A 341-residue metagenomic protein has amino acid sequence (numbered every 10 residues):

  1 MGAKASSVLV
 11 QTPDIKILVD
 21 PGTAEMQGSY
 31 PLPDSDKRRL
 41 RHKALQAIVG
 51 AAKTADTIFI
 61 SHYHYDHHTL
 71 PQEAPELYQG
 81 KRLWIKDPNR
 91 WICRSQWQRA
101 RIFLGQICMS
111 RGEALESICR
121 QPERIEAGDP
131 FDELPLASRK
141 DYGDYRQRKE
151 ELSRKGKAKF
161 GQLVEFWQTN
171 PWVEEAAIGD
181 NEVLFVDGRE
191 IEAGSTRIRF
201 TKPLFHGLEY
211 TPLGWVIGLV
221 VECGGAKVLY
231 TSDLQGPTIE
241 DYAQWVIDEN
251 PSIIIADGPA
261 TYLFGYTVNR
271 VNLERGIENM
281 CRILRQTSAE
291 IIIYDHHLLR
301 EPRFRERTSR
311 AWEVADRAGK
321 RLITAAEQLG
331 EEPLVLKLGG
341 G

Functional and structural regions predicted by a protein language model:
M1-K53, M109-G112, R120-D241, G330 (+1 more regions): Core dinuclear metal-dependent hydrolase active-site scaffold
A3-A5, Y63-T69, G207-L208, Q235-E240 (+2 more regions): Active-site environment of divalent metal-dependent phosphoester hydrolases
I15-K16, L77-L83, Q286-I292, K320: A short helix->loop->beta-strand "cap" motif at the edges of active sites that frequently abuts
V19-G22, A55-D66, I85-K86, L229-L234 (+3 more regions): Active-site neighborhood of phospho(di)ester-bond hydrolases with catalytic His/Asp-centered motifs
S35-P88, D248-I255, Y262: Active-site metal-binding motif and surrounding structural segment of the metallo-beta-lactamase
L70, A74-L77, D87-I125: Internal, well-ordered alpha/beta segment that forms a basic, Gly-enriched binding/recognition surface
L70-D87, E116-R120, S252, E306-A326: Short, electropositive alpha-helical surface patch
N272-G341: Binuclear metal-ion centers of metallo-dependent hydrolases, dominated by the metallo-beta-lactamase
